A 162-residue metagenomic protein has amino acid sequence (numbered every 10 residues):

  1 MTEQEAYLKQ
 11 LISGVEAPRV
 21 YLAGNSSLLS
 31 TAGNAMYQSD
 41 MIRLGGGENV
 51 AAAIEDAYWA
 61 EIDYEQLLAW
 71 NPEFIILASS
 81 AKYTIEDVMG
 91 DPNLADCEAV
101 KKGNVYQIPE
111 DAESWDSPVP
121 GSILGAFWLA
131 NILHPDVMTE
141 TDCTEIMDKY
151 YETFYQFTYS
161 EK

Functional and structural regions predicted by a protein language model:
M1-K162: N-terminal ligand-binding lobe of clamshell/alpha-beta domains
